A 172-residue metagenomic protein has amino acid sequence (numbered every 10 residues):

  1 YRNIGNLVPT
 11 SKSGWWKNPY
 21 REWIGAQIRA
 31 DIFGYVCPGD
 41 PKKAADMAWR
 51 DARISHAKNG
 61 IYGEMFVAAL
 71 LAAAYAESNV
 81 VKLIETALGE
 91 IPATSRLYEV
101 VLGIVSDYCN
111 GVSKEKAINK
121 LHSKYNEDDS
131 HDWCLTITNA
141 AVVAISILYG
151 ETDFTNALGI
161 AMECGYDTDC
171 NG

Functional and structural regions predicted by a protein language model:
R2-R21, A30-P41, W49-I54, A68-G165: Accessory "access/gating" subregions that flank catalytic or transport cores
E22-R29, G60, G165-G172: Conserved phosphate/anionic-ligand binding catalytic regions in large, soluble enzymes, centered on
A57: Active-site pocket-shaping loop/turn-to-helix segments
